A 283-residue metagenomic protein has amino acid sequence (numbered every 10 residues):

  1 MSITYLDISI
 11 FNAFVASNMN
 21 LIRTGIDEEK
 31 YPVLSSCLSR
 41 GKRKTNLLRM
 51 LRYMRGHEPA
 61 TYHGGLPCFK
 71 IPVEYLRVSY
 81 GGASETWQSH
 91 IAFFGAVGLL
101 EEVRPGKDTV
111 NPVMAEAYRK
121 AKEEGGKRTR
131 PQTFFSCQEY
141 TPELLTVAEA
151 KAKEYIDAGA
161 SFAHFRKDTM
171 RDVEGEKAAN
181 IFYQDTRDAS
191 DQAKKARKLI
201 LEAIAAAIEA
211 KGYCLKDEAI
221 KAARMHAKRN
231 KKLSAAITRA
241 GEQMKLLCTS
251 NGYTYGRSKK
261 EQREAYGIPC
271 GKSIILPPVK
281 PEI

Functional and structural regions predicted by a protein language model:
M1-I283: Electropositive, intrinsically flexible nucleic-acid-contacting patches
